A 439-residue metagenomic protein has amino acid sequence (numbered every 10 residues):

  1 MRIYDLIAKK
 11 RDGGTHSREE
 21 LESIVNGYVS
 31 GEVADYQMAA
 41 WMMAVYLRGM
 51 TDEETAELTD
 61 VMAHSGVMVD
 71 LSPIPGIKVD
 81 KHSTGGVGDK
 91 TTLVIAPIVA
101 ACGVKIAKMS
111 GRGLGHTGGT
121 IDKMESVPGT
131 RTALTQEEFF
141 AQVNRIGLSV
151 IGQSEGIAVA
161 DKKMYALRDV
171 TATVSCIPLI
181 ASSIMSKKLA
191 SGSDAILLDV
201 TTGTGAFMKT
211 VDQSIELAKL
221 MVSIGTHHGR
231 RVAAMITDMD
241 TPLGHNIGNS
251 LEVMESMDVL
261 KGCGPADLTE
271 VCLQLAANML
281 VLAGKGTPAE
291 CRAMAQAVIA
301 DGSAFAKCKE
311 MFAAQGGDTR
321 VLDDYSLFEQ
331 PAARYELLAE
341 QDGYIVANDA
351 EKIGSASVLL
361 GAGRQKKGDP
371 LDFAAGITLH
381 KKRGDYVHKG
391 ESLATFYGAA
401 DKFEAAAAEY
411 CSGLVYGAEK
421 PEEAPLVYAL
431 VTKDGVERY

Functional and structural regions predicted by a protein language model:
M1-G88, K309-D318, K433-D434, Y439: Acidic, glycine/proline-rich low-complexity segments that act as flexible tails and inter-domain linkers
D5, S17, Y28, M68-V69 (+5 more regions): Well-ordered secondary-structure scaffolds
G14, Y28, Y46-G49, G85-V87 (+4 more regions): Short, small-residue-enriched loops and turns at beta-alpha junctions that line or gate enzyme active sites
L47, L93-A107, K187-G192, H227-H228 (+1 more regions): Alpha-helix C-terminal capping segments
I77-A100, V104-H116: Glycine/serine-rich anion-binding loops at beta->alpha junctions that coordinate negatively charged ligand groups
I106-S110, T132-T135, V150-Q153, L197-V200 (+1 more regions): General beta-strand structural signal in soluble alpha/beta enzymes
K123-S149, K219-G225, G229: A glycine-rich helix N-cap at a beta->alpha junction
N144-S193: Phosphate/diphosphate-binding glycine-rich loops and adjacent basic-rich segments that engage nucleotide
